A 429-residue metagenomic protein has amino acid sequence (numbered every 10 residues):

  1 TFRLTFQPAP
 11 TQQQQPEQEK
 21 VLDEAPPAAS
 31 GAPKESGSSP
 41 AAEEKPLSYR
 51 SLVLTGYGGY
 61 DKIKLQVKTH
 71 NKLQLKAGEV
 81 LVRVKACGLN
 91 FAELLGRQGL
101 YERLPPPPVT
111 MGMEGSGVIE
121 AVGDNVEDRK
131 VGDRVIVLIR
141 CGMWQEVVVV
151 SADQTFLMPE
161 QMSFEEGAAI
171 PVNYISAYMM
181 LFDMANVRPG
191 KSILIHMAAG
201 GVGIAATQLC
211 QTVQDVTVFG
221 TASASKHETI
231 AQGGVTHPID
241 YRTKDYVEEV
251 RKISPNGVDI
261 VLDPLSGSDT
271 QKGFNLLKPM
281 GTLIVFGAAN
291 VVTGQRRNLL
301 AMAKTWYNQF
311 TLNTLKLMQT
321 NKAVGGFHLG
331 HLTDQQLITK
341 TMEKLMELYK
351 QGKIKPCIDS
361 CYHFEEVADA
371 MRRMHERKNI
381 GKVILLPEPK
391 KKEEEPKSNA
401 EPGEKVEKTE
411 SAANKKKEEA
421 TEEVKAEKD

Functional and structural regions predicted by a protein language model:
R3-Q12, E17-Y49, E347, Q351-C361 (+1 more regions): C-terminal capping/lid region of NAD(P)-dependent oxidoreductase domains
P10, G31, N71-L89, L100-G142 (+1 more regions): Glycine-rich beta-strand-centered segment in the early N-terminal region that forms part of a ligand/cofactor-binding
A86, D133-R134, V147, S192 (+2 more regions): Residue-level marker of beta-strand positions
L95, E102, P106-P108, M113 (+2 more regions): NAD(P)H dinucleotide-binding glycine-rich loop of Rossmann-like/cofactor-binding domains, especially the beta1-alpha1
I136, L194, I239, V261-L262 (+1 more regions): N-terminal Rossmann-like NAD(P) cofactor-binding module of classical short-chain dehydrogenase/reductase
A168-K244, E248-E249: Mid-domain Rossmann-like dinucleotide-binding core that forms the NAD(H)/NADP(H) cofactor-binding site
D215, S268-K353, P387-D429: Glycine-rich phosphate-binding loop and adjacent beta-alpha segment of Rossmann(oid) nucleotide-cofactor-binding
